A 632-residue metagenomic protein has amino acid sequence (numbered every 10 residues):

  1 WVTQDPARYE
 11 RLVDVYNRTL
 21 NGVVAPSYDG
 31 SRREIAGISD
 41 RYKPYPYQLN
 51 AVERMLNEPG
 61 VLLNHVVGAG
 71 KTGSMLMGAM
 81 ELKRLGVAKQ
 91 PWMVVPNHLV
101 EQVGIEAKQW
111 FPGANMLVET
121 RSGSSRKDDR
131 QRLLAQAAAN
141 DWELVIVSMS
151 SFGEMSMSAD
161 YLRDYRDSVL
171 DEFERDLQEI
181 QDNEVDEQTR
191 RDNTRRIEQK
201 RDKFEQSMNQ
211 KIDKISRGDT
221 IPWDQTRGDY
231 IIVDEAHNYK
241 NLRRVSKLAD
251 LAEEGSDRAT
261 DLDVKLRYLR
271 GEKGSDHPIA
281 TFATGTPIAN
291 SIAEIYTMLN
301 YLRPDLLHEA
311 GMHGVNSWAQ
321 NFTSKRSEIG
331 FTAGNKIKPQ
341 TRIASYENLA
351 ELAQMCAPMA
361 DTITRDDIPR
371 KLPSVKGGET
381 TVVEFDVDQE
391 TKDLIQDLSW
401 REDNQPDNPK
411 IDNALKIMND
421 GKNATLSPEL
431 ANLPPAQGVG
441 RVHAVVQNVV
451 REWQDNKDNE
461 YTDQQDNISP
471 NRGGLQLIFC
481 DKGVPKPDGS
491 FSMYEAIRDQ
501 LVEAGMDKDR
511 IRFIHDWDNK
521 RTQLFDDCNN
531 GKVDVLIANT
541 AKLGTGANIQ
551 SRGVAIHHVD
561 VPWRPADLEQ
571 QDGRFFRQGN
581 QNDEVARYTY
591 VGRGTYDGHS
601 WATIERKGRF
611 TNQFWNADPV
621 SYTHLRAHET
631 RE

Functional and structural regions predicted by a protein language model:
W1-A69, G73-L85, I105, A159-I221 (+2 more regions): ATP-dependent helicase/translocase motor core
V23-P46, L56-P59, V67-G70, A79 (+5 more regions): Conserved Helicase C-terminal RecA-like lobe
K89-Q109, S151, K482: Conserved Walker A/P-loop ATP-binding site and its immediately adjacent core in helicase/helicase-like ATPase domains
V100-S124, D305: Conserved helix-turn-beta segment of the N-terminal RecA-like "Helicase ATP-binding" lobe in SF1/SF2 helicases
D129-E143, R521-D534: Conserved motor-coupling elements within RecA-like helicase/translocase cores
R130-R175, D182, D192, Q199 (+11 more regions): Inter-lobe coupling linker of SF2 helicases/translocases
E235: Walker B catalytic acidic pair
R512-G598: Conserved RecA-like P-loop NTPase helicase motor core
